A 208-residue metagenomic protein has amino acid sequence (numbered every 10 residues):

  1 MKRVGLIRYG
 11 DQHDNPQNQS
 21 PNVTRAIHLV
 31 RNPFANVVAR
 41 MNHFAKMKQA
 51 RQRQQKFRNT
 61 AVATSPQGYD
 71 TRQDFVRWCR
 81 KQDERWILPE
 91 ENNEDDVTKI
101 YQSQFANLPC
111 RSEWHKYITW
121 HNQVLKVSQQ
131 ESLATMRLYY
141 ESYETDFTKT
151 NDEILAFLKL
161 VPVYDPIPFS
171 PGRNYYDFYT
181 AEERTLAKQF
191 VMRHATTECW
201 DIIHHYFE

Functional and structural regions predicted by a protein language model:
M1-V97, Q102-L138, Q189, R193-E208: PAPS-dependent sulfotransferase catalytic domain
Q129-I202: The conserved 3'-phosphoadenosine-5'-phosphosulfate
